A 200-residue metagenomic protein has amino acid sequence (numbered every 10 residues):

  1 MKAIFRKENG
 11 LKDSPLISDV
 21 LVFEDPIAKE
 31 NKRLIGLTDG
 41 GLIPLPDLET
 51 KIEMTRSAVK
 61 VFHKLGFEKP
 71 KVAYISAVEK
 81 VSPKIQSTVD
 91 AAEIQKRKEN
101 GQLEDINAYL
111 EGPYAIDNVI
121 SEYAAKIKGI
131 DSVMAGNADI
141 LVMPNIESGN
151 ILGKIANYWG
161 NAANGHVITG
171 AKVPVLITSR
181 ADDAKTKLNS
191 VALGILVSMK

Functional and structural regions predicted by a protein language model:
M1-M134, I140-M143, S148-K200: Anion-binding alpha/beta catalytic cores of soluble intermediary-metabolism enzymes, centered on
